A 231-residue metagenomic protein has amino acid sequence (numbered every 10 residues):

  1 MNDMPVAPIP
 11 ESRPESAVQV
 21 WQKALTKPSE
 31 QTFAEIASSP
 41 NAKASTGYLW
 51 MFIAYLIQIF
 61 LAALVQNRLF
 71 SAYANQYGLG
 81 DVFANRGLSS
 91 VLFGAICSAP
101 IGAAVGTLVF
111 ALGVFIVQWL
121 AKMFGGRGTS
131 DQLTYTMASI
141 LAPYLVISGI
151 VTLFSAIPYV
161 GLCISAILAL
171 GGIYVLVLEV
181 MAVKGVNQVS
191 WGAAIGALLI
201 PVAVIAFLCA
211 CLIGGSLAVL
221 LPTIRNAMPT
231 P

Functional and structural regions predicted by a protein language model:
M1-I59: N-terminal juxtamembrane cytosolic/stromal segments of multi-pass membrane proteins
K27-E30, F70-A74, F115-L120, F124: Hydrophobic transmembrane alpha-helix segments characteristic of membrane transport and insertion machinery
F33-S39, W119-F124, A182-V186: Helix-loop junctions at the membrane interface of multi-pass solute transporters
I36-N41, A84-L92, N187-Q188: Helix-boundary and loop/linker segments of multi-pass membrane transporters
A54-F70: Alpha-helical transmembrane segments of multi-pass membrane proteins
L69-V91, F124: Membrane-interface interhelical connector segments
S89-W119, S130-I205, C209-I213: Selective recognition of hydrophobic, aromatic-rich stretches within alpha-helical transmembrane segments of polytopic
L208-P231: Juxtamembrane boundary at the C-terminal end of a transmembrane helix
